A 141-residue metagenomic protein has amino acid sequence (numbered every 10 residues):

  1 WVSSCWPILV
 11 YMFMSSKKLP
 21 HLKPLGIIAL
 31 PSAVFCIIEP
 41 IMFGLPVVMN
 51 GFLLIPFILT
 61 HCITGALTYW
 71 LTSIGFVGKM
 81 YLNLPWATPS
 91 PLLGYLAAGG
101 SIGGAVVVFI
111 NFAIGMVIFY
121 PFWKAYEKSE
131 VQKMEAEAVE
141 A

Functional and structural regions predicted by a protein language model:
W1-F57, H61: Helix-loop-helix junctions within the multi-pass membrane cores of secondary transporters/permeases
M42-A141: Transmembrane alpha-helical segments and their short flanking loops that form helix-hairpins/helix-helix interfaces
